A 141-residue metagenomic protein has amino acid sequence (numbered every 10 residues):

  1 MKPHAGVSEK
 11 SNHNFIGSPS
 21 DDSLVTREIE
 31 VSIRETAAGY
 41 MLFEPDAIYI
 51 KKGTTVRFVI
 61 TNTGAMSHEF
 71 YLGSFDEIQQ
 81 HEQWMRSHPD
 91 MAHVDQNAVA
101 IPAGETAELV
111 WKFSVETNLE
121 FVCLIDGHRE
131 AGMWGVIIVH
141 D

Functional and structural regions predicted by a protein language model:
M1-R34: Extracytoplasmic entry segments of secretory-pathway proteins
K2-H13, D95-D141: Extracellular/periplasmic metallocenter environments
G17-S20, P45-Y71, A107-V115, L119 (+1 more regions): Beta-strand cores of secreted/periplasmic/IMS beta-sandwich domains, seen most often in copper-related folds
S23-T55: N-terminal edge beta-strand
T26, S67, E130-W134: Short edge beta-strand segments in beta-sheet-rich domains
G39-Y40, R86-D95: Short beta-strand and strand-turn-strand segments in soluble, beta-rich domains
Y71-I78, I125: Short, compositionally biased
D76-S87: Short aromatic-acidic-glycine turn motif
